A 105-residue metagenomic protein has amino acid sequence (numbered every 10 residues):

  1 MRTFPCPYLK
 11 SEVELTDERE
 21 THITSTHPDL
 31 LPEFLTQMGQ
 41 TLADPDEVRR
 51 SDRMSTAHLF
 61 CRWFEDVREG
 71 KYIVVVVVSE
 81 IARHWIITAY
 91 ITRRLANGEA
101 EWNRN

Functional and structural regions predicted by a protein language model:
M1-N105: Ribonuclease/tRNase effector modules and their secretory precursors
